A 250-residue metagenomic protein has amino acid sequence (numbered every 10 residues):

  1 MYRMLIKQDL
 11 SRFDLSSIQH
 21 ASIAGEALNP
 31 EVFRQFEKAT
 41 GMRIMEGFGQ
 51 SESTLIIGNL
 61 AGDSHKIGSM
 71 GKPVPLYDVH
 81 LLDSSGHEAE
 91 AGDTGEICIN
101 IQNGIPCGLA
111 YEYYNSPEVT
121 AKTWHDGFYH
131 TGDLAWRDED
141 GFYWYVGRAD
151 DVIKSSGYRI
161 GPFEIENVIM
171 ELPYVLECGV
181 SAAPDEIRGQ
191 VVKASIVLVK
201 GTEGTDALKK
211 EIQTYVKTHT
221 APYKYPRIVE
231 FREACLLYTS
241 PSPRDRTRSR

Functional and structural regions predicted by a protein language model:
I6-K66, D78, S85-E88: Gly/Ser/Thr-rich phosphate-binding loop
G25, G49, G71, D133 (+1 more regions): Active-site glycine-centered loops adjacent to acidic/histidine catalytic or metal-binding residues that shape
M45-S51, G71-P73, S181-A183, E230: Beta-strand->loop->alpha-helix junctions that form or flank phosphate-binding loops in nucleotide-handling enzymes
P73-L76, H87-K122, I160: Conserved ATP/PPi-binding loop(s) of AMP-dependent carboxylate-activating enzymes
H80-N100, E139-D140, E203-K209: Conserved beta-loop-beta connector loops within the AMP-binding
V119, L134-Y223, E233, P241: AMP-binding/adenylate-forming catalytic core of the ANL superfamily
V229-L237: Short proline/glycine- and acidic-rich turn/helix-capping motifs at secondary-structure junctions
Y238-T247: Conserved small/polar residues in nucleotide/adenosyl-binding loops
